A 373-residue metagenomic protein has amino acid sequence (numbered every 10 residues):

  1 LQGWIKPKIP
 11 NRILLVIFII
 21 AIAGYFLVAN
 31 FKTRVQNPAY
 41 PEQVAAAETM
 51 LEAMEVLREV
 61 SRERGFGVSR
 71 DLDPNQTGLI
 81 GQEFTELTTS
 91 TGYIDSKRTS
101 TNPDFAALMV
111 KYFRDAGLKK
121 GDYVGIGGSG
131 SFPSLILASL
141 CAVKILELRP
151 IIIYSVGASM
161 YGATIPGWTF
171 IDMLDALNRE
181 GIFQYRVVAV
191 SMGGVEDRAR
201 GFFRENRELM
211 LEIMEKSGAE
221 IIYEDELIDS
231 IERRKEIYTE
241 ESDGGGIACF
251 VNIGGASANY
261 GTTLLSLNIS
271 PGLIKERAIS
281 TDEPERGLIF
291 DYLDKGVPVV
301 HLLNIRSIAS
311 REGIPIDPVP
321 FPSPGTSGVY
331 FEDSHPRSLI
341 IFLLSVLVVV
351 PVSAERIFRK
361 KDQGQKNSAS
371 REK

Functional and structural regions predicted by a protein language model:
L1-P10: Short, Lys/Arg-rich N-terminal segment immediately upstream of the first membrane anchor
R12-N30, S345-V349: Hydrophobic membrane-insertion alpha-helices, especially the h-region of bacterial N-terminal signal peptides
A23-P38, V352-K360: Membrane-interface motif at the C-terminal end of an N-terminal transmembrane signal
A45-N102: N-terminal, Lys/Arg-enriched amphipathic/low-complexity engagement segments that precede the first folded domain
T91-T99, Y123-S129, S139, A278: Second-shell loop/turn segments in exported
D104, V110-A116, K120-T169: Membrane-embedded segments
W168-G246, F250: A substrate-binding/cap region within the structured catalytic cores of diverse enzymes
C249, A256-S257, T263-E372: C-terminal functional extensions of proteins
